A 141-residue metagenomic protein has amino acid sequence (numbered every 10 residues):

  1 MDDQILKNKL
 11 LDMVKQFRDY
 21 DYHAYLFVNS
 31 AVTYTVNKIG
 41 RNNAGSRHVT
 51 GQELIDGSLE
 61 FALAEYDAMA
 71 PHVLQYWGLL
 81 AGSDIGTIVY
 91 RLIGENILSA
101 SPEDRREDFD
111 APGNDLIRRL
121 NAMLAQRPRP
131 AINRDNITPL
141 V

Functional and structural regions predicted by a protein language model:
D2-V141: Non-transmembrane, aqueous-exposed alpha-helical and coiled segments at domain scale
